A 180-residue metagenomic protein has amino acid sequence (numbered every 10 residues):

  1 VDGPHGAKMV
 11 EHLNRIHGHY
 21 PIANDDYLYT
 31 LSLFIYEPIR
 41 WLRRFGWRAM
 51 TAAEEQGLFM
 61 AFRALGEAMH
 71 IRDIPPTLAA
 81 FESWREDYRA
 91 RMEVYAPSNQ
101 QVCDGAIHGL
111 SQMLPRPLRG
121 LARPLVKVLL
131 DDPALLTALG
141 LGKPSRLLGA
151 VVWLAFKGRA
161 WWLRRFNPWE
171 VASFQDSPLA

Functional and structural regions predicted by a protein language model:
V1-A180: Mature, function-bearing regions of proteins
